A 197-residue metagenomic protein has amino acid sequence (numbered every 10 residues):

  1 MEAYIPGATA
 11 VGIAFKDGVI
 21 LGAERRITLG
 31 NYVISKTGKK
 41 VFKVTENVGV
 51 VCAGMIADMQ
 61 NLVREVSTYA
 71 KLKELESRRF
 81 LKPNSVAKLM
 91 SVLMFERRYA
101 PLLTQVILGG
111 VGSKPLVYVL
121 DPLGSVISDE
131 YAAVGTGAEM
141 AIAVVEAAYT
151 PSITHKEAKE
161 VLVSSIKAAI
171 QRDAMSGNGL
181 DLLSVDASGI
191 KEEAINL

Functional and structural regions predicted by a protein language model:
M1-L102, I127, V134-E160, A174-S176 (+1 more regions): Conserved short S/T/G-enriched processing/targeting/catalytic segments and their helical context
V19, V48, V106, V117-Y118 (+1 more regions): A broad, low-specificity signal marking well-ordered, structured residues that form hydrophobic/aromatic
A100-T104, V111-P115, G177: Short gly/pro-enriched beta-turn/loop segments at secondary-structure junctions
I107-L123, L197: Acidic-glycine-rich active-site phosphate/pyrophosphate-binding loop
P115-V119, L182, I190: Hydrophobic beta-strand positions in blades of beta-propellers and related beta-sheet-rich domains
I166-S176: Short arginine-rich
